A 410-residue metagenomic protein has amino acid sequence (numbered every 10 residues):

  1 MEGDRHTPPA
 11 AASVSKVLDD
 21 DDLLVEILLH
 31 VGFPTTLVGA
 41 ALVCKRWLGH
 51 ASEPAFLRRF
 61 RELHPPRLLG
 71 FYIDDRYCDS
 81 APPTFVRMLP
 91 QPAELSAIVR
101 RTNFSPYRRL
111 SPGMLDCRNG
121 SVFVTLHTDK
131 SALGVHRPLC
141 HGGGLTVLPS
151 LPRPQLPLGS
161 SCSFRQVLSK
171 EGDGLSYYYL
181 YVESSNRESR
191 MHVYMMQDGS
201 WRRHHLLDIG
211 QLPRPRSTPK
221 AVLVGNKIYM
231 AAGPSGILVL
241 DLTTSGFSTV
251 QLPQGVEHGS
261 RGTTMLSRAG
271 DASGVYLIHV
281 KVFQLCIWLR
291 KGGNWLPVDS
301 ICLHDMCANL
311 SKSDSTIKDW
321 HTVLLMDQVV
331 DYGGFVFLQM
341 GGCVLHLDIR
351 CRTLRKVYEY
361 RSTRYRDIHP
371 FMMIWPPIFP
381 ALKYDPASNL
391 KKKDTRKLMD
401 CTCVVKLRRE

Functional and structural regions predicted by a protein language model:
M1-E410: N-terminal entry/capping and adjacent linker segments that precede and initiate structured domains
